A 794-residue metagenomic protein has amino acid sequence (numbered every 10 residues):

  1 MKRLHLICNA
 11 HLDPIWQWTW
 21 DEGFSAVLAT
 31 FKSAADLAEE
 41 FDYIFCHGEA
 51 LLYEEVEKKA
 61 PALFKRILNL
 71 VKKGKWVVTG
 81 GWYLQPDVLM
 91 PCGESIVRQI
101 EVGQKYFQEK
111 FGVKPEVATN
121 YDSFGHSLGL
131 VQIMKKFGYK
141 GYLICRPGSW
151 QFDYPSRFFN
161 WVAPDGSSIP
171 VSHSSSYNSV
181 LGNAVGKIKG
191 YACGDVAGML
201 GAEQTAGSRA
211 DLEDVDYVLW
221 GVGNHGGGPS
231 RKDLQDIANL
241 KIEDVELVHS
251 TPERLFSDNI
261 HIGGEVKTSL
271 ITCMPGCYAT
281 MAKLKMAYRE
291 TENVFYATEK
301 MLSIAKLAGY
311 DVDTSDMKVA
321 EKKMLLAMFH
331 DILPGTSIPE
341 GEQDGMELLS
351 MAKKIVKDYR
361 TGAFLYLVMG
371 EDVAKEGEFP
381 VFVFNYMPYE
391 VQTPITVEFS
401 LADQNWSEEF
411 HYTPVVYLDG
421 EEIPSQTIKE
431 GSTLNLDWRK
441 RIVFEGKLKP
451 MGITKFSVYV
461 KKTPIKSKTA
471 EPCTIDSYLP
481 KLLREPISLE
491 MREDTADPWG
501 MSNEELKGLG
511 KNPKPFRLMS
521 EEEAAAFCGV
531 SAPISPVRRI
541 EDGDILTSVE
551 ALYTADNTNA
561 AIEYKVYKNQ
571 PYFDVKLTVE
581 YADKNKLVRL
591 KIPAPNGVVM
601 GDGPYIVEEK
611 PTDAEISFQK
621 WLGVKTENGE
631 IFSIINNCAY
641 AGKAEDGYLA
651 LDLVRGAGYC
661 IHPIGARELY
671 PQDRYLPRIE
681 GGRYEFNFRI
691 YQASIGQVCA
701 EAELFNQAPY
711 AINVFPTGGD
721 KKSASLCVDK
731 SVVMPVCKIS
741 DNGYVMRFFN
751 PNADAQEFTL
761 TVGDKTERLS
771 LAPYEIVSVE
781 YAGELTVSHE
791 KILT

Functional and structural regions predicted by a protein language model:
M1-I44, N183-F256, L326: Terminal accessory/targeting
M1-Q99, Y106-E109, K136, Y296-T298: N-terminal catalytic cores of secreted or lumenal carbohydrate-active enzymes
C8, F45-E54, K59, K135 (+6 more regions): C-terminal domain-boundary segment and adjacent tail
N9, G103, M134, T251 (+2 more regions): Conserved, mostly hydrophobic/aromatic
A35, E39, Q235-L247, E253-T794: Terminal accessory/anchoring regions of large secretory-pathway or extracellular enzymes
A62-G81, V131-P155, F159-P170: Acidic, His- and aromatic-enriched active-site or binding-groove loops in soluble protein domains that engage sugars
V88-F107, Y177-G207, T547: Alpha-helical scaffold elements lining the catalytic groove of polysaccharide deacetylases
I96-K136, G198-Y217: CE4/NodB-like, metal-dependent polysaccharide N-deacetylase domain that modifies extracellular/periplasmic N-acetylated
